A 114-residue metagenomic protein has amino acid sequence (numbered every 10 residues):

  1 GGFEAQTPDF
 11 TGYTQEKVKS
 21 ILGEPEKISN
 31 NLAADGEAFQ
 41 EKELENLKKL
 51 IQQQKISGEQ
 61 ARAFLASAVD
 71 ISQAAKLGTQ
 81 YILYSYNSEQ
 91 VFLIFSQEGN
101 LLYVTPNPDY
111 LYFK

Functional and structural regions predicted by a protein language model:
G1-K114: Residues within mature, well-folded domains
